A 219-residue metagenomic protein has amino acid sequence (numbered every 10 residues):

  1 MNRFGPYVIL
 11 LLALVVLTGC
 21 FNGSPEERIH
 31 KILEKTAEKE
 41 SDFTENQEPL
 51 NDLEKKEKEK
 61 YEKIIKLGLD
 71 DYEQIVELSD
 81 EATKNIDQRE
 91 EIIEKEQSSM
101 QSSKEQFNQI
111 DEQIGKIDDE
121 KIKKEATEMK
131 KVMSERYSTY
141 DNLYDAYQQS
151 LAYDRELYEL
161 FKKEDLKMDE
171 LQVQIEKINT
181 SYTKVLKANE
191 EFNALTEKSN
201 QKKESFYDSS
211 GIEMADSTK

Functional and structural regions predicted by a protein language model:
M1-V8: Bacterial N-terminal signal peptides that target proteins for export
I9-L14: Hydrophobic helical h-region of N-terminal Sec-dependent signal peptides in bacterial secretory/periplasmic proteins
V16-G19: C-terminal motif of bacterial Sec signal peptides marking the signal peptidase cleavage site
F21-E94, S98: Immediate post-signal-peptide N-terminus of mature secreted/exported proteins
S41, E48, E213-K219: Low-complexity, Pro/Thr/Ser/Glu-rich flexible segments characteristic of extracytoplasmic/periplasmic regions
E96-I178, V185, E190, E197 (+1 more regions): Extended amphipathic alpha-helical interaction segments
